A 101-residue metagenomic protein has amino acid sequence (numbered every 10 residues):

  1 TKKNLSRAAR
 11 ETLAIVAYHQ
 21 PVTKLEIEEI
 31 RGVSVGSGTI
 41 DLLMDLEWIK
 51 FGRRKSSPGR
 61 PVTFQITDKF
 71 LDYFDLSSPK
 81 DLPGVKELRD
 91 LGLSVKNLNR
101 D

Functional and structural regions predicted by a protein language model:
T1-E11: Short alpha-helical segments that sit at the start of domains
K3, R53-L76: Short, cationic-aromatic polyanion-contact patches
A14-Q20: Short, locally clustered residues in the helix-turn-helix/winged-helix DNA-binding domain
A17, E26, Q65: Conserved beta-strand segments that form the floor/walls of ligand-binding pockets within enzyme and binding domains
Q20-R31: Short acidic, hydrophobic short linear motifs in intrinsically disordered regions
I30-W48, P58-P61, G92: Short amphipathic alpha-helical interaction segments
D72-D101: Phosphate-centric recognition/catalysis
